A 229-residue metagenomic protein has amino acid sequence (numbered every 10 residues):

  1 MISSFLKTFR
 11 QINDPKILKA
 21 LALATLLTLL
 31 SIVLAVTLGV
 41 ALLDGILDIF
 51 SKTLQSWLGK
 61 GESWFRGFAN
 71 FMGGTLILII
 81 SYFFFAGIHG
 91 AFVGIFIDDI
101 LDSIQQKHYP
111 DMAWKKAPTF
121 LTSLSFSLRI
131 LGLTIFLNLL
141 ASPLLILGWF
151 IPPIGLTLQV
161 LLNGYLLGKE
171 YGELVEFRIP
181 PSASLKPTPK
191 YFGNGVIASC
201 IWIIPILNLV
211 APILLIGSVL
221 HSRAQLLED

Functional and structural regions predicted by a protein language model:
M1-F5, S51-K60, G87-S125, G168-T188 (+1 more regions): Membrane-interface segments at transmembrane-helix boundaries
T8, I104, P205: Residue-level signature of catalytic and energy-coupling elements of molecular machines, predominantly ATP/GTP-dependent
T8-L26, A113-P143, L167-W202: Interfacial aromatic "cap" segments that immediately flank transmembrane helices in multipass membrane proteins
L21-V40: Hydrophobic alpha-helical transmembrane segments of multi-pass membrane transport/permease proteins
L34-L47, F85-I88, F92, L140 (+3 more regions): Alpha-helical membrane-inserting segments
A35-I79, F120-L139: Long, highly hydrophobic alpha-helical transmembrane signal-anchor segments
V40-S56, P110-D111, I146-P153, V175-P181 (+3 more regions): Transmembrane helix-loop junctions in multipass membrane proteins, especially transporters and channels
N70-D102, L147-V175, I206-L227: Selective recognition of hydrophobic, aromatic-rich stretches within alpha-helical transmembrane segments of polytopic
